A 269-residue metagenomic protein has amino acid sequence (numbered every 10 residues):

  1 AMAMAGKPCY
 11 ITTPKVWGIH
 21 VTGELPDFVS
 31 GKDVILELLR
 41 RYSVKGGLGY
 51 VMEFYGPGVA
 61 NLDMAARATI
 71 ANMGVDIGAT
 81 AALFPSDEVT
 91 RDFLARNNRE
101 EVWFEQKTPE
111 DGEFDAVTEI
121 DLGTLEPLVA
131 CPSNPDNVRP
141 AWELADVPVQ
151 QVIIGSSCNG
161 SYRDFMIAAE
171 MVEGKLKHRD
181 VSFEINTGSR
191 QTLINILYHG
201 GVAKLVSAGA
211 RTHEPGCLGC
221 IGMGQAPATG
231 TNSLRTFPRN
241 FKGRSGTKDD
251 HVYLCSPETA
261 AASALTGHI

Functional and structural regions predicted by a protein language model:
A1-I269: Fe-S-dependent hydro-lyases/dehydratases of central metabolism
